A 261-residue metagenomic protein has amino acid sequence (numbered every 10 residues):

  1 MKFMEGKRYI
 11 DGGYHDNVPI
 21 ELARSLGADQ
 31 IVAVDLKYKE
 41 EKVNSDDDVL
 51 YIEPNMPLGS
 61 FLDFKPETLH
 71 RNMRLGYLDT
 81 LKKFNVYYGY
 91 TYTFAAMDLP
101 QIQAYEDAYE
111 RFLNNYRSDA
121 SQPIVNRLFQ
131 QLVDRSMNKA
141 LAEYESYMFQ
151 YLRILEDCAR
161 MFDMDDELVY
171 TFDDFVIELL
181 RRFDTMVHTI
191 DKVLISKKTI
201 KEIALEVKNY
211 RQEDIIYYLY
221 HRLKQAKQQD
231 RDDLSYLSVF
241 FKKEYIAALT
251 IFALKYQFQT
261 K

Functional and structural regions predicted by a protein language model:
M1-K261: Patatin-like phospholipase
